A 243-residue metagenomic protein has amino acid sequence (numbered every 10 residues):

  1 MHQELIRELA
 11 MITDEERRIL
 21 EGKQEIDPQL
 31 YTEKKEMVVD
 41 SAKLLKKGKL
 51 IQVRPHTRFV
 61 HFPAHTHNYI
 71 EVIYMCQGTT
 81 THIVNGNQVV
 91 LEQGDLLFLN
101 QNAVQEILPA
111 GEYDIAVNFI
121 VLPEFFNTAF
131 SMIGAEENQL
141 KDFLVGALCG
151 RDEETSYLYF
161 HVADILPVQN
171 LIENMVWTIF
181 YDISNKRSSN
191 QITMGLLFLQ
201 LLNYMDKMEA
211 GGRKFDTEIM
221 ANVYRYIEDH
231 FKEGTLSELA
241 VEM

Functional and structural regions predicted by a protein language model:
M1-T79, E137-Q139: Generic protein-terminus/edge-of-domain signal
E4, E8, I12-T13, E136-T193: Amphipathic alpha-helical segments enriched in hydrophobic/aromatic residues interleaved with Lys/Arg
E71, T81, L96, E106 (+1 more regions): Short hydrophobic beta-strand segments that form the core of ligand-binding sensory/regulatory domains
G86-Q101, P109-G111, I115: Short acidic-glycine-tyrosine-enriched beta hairpin
N102-I133: Ligand-binding loop in jelly-roll beta-barrel domains
Y157-V162, I179-I192, L199-E238, E242: Short, Lys/Arg-enriched, Trp-marked, Pro/Gly-tolerant hinge/linker segments that flank
